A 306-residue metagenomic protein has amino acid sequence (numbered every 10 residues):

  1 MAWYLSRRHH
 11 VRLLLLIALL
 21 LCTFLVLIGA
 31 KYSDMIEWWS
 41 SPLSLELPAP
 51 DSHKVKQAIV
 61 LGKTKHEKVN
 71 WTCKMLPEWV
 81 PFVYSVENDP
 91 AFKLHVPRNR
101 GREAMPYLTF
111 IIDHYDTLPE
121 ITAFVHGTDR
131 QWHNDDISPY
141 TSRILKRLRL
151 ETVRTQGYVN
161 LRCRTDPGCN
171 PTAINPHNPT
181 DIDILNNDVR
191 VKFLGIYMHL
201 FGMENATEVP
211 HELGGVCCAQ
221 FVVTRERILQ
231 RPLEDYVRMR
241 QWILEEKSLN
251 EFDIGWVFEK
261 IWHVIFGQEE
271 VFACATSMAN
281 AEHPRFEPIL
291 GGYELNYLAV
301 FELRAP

Functional and structural regions predicted by a protein language model:
A2-P306: ER/Golgi luminal nucleotide-sugar-dependent glycosyltransferases, focusing on the catalytic module
